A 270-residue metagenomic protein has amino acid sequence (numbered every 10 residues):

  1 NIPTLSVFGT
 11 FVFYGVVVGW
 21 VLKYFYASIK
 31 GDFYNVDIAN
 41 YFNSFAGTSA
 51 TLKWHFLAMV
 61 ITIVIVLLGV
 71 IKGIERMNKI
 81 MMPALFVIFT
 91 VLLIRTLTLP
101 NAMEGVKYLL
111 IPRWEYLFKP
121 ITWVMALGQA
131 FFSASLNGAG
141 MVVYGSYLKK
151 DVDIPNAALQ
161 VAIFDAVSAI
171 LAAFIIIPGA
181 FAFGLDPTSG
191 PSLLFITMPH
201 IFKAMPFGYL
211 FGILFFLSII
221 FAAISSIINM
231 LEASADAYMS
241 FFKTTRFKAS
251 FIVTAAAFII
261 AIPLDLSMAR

Functional and structural regions predicted by a protein language model:
N1-F11, S28-D32, A39-L52, K79 (+3 more regions): Transmembrane-helix boundary/entry motifs in multi-pass membrane transporters
N1-I2, G15-I71, P100-V124, P191-F195 (+1 more regions): Inter-helical loop and helix-membrane interface segments of multi-pass membrane transporters/permeases
N1-T10, L57-M81, V143-D151, D236-F241: Membrane-water interface regions at transmembrane-helix termini and the short interhelical loops of multi-pass membrane
N1-V36, V143, Q160-F181: Membrane-interface helix-loop-helix modules in multi-pass membrane proteins
L52-L57, I213-L214, F247-A255: Hydrophobic alpha-helical transmembrane segments
F56-V64, F86-T90, V167-F174, A255 (+1 more regions): Generic alpha-helical transmembrane segments of integral inner-membrane proteins, especially permease/transport modules
E75, K79-I224, I228, F241-F242 (+1 more regions): Membrane-embedded translocation segments of transport machinery
Y209, F251, F258-R270: Membrane-embedded helix-loop-helix hairpins and adjacent transmembrane boundary segments in multi-pass transporters
